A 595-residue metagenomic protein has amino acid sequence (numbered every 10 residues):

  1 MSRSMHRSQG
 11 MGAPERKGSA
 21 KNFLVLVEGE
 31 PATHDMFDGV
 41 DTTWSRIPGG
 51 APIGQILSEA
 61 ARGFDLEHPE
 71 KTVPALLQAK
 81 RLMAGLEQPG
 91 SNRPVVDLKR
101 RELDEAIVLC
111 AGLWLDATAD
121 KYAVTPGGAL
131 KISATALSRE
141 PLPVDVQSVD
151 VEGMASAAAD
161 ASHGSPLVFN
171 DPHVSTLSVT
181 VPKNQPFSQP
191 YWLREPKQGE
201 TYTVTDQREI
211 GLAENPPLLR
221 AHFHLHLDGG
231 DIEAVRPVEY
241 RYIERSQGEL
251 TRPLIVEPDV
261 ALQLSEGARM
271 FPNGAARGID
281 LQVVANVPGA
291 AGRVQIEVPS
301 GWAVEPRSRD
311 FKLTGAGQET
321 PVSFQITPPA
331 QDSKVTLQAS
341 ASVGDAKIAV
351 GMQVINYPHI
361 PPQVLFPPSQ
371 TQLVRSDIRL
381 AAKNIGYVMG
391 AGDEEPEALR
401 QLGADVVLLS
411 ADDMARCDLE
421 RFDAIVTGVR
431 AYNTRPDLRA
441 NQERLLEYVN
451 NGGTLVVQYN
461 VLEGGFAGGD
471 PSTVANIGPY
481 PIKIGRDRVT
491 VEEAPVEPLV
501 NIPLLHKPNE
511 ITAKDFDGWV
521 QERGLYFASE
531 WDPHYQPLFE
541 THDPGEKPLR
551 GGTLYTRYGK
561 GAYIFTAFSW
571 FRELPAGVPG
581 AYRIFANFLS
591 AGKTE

Functional and structural regions predicted by a protein language model:
M1-W114: Metal-dependent de-N-acetylase/amidase catalytic core
Q78, M83-L86, N92-L115, K121-K131 (+11 more regions): Carbohydrate-binding surfaces of carbohydrate-active enzymes
R93-D97, L250-V287, G292-V298, I360-I378 (+1 more regions): Extracellular ligand-binding/catalytic regions of CAZymes and related secreted enzymes and adhesion modules
K99, E395, G428, N441-R444 (+1 more regions): Stable alpha-helical elements in mature extracytoplasmic
A119-S376: Long beta-sheet-rich domains in secretory-pathway and surface-associated proteins
K347-G428, Y459-V461, K483, R572 (+1 more regions): Aromatic-Pro/Gly-enriched surface loop or interdomain linker that acts as a lid/target-recognition segment
T427-F516: A glycine-rich, often tryptophan-bearing local segment used as a flexible ligand/cofactor-contacting loop or short
Y480-V578: Catalytic beta-strand/loop cores that center a nucleophilic Ser/Cys/Thr and support acyl-enzyme chemistry
